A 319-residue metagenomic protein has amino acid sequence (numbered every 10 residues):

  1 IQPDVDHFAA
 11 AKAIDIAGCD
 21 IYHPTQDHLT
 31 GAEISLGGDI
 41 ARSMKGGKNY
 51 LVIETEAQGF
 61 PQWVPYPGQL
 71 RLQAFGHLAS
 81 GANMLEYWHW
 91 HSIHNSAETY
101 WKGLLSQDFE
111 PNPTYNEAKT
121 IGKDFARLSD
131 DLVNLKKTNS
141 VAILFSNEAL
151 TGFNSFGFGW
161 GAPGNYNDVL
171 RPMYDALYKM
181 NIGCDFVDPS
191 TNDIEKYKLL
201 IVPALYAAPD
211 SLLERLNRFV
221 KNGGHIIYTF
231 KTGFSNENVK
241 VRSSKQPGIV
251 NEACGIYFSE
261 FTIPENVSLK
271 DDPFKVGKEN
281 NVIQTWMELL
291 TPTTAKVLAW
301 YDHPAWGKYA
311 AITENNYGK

Functional and structural regions predicted by a protein language model:
I1, A10-K319: Carbohydrate-binding surfaces of carbohydrate-active enzymes
D6: Conserved active-site/ligand-binding neighborhood in enzyme cores
